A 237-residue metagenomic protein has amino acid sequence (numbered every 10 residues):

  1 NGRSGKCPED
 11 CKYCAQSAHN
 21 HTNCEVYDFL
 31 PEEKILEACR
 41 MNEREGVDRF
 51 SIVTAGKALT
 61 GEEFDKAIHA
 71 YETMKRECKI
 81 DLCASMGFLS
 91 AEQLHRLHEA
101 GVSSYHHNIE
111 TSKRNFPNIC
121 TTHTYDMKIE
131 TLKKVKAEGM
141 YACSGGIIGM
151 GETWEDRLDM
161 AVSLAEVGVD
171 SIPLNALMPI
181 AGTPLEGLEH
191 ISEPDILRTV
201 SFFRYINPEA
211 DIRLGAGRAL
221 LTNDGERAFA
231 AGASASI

Functional and structural regions predicted by a protein language model:
N1, F50, L82-A84, Y105-H107 (+4 more regions): Hydrophobic faces of well-ordered beta-strands that scaffold small-molecule active sites in alpha/beta enzyme cores
N1-G2, E92: Glycine/charge-rich, flexible interdomain linkers and switch-proximal surface loops that mediate coupling
G2-A18: Local cysteine-cluster metal-coordination motifs and their immediate loop/turn environment, predominantly Fe-S cluster
P8, E45-D48, C78-I80, E209 (+1 more regions): Short coil/turn connectors at secondary-structure junctions
A18-G145, W154-D156, S163-V167: Conserved Radical SAM active-site core
G56-T60, T131-E155, L174-E189, E209-L221: Conserved strand-turn element in the central/C-terminal portion of the radical SAM core barrel that lines
A165-I237: Auxiliary Fe-S-binding modules of radical SAM enzymes
